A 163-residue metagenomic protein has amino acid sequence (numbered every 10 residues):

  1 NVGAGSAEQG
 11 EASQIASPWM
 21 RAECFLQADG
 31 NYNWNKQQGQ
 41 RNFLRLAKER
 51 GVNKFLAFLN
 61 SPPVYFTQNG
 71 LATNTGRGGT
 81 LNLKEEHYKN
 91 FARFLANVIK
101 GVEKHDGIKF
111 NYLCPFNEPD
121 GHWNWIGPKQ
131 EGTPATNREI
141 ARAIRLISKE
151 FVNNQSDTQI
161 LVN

Functional and structural regions predicted by a protein language model:
N1-N111, P115, W123, E131-A141 (+1 more regions): N-terminal catalytic cores of secreted or lumenal carbohydrate-active enzymes
I147-N163: Beta-propeller domains
